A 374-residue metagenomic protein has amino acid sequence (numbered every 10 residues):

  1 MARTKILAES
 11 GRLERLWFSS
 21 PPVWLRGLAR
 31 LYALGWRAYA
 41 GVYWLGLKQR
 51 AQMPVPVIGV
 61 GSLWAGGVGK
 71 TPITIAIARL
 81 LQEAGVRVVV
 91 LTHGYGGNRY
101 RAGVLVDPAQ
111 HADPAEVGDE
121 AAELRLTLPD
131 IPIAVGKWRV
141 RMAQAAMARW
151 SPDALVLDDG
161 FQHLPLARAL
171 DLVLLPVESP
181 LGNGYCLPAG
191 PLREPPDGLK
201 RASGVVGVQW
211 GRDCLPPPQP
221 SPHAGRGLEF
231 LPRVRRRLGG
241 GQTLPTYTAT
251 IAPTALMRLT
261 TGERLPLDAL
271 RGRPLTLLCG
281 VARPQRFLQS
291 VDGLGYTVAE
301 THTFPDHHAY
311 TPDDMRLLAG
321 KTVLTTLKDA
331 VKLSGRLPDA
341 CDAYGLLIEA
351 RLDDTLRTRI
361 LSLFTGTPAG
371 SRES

Functional and structural regions predicted by a protein language model:
R3-P56, T367: A transmembrane-helix-recognition feature enriched in membrane-embedded lipid enzymes and envelope glyco-/phospholipid
L31, T71, L124, D158 (+4 more regions): Residue-level signal for inorganic ion chemistry
G41-A109: Walker A (P-loop) phosphate-binding motif
V86, G94-R212, V234: Phosphate/Mg2+-binding loops and adjacent switch elements in nucleotide/diphosphate-handling enzyme cores
G96, S221, G225-G227, R235-G240 (+1 more regions): Glycine-biased, low-complexity coil/linker segments
G204-C214, A249-A255, L278-R283, F304-Y310 (+2 more regions): G-domain G4 guanine-recognition motif of GTPases
T254-E263, D268-H307, P312, D329 (+3 more regions): Redox- and metal-dependent alpha/beta enzyme cores, enriched for Fe-S-associated oxidoreductases and cofactor-handling
G320-T322, K328-S374: Generic C-terminus detector
